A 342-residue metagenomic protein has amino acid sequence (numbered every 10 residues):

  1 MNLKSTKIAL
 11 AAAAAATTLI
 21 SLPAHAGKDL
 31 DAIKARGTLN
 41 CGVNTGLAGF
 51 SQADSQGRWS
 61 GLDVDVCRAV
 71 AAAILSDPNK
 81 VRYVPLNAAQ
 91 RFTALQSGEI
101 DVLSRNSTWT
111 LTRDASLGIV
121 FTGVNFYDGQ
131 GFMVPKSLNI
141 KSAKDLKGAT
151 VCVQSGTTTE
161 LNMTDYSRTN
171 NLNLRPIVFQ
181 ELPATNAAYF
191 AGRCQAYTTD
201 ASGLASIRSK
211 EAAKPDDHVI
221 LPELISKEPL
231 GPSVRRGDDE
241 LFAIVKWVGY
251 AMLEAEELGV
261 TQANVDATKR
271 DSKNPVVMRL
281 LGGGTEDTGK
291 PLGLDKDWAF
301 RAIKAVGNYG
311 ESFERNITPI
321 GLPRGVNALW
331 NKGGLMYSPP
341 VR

Functional and structural regions predicted by a protein language model:
M1-A11: Bacterial N-terminal signal peptides that target proteins for export
A11-I20: Bacterial N-terminal signal peptides
I20-A26: Sec/Tat signal peptide C-region and signal peptidase I cleavage site
A26-D29, K34-S104, T288, L292-L294 (+3 more regions): Extracytoplasmic small-molecule ligand-binding "clamshell" domains of the periplasmic binding protein/Venus flytrap
N40-G49, W59-I74, T108, D128-A184: Bilobed "Venus flytrap"/periplasmic-binding protein-like clamshell domains and structurally analogous long
D65-R68, A72-I74, S137-I140, K144 (+7 more regions): Extended ligand-binding regions for polar small-molecule ligands
R68, A72, S76, K80-D145 (+2 more regions): Acidic, polar ligand-binding/catalytic clefts
V81-T93, P176-A191: Short helix-initiation/N-cap motifs at beta->coil->alpha
